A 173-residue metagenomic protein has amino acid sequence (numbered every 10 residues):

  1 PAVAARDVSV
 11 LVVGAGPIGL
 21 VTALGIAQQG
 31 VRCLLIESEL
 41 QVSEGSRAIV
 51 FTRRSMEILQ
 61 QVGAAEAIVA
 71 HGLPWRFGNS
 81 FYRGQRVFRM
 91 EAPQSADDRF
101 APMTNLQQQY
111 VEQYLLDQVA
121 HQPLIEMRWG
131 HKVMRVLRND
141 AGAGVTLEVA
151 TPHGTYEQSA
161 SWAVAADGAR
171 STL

Functional and structural regions predicted by a protein language model:
A2-A5, E157: Short, flexible hinge/linker loops that cap or flank conserved catalytic cores
A5-L35: N-terminal Rossmann-like FAD-binding beta1-loop-alpha1 element of flavoenzymes
V12, A23, L59, E112-L115 (+1 more regions): Conserved structural-core and active-site-/substrate-pathway-adjacent residues in large, well-folded domains of enzymes
R47-Q118, G130, M134-L137: Active-site-adjacent segment of FAD-dependent monooxygenases/related oxidoreductases
I125-E126: Short, conserved active-site loop motifs that form the nucleotide-linked donor/cofactor pocket
L137-Q158, A163: Conserved beta-strand-loop-beta-strand element in the redox core of flavoprotein oxidoreductases
A165-L173: Flavin (primarily FAD) binding-site architecture
